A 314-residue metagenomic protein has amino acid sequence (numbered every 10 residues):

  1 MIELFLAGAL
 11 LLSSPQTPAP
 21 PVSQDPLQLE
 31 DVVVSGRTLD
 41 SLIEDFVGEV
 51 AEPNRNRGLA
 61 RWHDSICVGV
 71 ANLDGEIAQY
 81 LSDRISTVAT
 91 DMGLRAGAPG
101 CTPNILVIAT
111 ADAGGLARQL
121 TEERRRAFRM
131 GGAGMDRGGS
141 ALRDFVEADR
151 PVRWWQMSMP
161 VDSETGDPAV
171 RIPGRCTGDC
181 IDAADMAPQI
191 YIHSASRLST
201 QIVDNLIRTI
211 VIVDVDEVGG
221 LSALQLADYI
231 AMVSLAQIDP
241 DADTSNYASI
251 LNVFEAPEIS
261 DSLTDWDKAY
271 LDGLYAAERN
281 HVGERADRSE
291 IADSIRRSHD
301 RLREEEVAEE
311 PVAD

Functional and structural regions predicted by a protein language model:
M1-G8: Sec-dependent signal peptide recognition, specifically the positively charged N-region followed immediately by
I2, R37-T38: Short coil/turn linker and secondary-structure boundary residues
L11-Q28: Cleaved targeting-peptide boundary
Q28-R37: N-terminal secretion/transport leader regions
E30-D31, W62-V68, T209: Hydrophobic beta-strand segments of well-ordered beta-sheets in folded domains
T38-W62: Compositionally biased P/S/T/G-rich terminal and signal peptide-adjacent segments that lie outside catalytic cores
G69-R84, A89, G93-P311: Long, folded non-catalytic interaction modules
